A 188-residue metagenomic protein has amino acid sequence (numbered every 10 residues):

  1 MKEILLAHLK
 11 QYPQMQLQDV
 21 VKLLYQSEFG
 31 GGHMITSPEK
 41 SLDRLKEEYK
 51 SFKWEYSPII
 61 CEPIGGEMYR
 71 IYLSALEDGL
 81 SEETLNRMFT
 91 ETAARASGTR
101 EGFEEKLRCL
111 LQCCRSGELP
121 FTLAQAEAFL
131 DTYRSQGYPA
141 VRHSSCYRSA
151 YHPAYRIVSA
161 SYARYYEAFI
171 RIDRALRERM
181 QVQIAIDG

Functional and structural regions predicted by a protein language model:
M1-E118, C146: Non-catalytic accessory regions outside enzyme or core folds
G98-R177: Charged, amphipathic alpha-helical linker segments immediately N-terminal to NTP-binding catalytic cores
R179-Q181: A general structural motif
I184-G188: Glycine-rich phosphate-binding P-loop
